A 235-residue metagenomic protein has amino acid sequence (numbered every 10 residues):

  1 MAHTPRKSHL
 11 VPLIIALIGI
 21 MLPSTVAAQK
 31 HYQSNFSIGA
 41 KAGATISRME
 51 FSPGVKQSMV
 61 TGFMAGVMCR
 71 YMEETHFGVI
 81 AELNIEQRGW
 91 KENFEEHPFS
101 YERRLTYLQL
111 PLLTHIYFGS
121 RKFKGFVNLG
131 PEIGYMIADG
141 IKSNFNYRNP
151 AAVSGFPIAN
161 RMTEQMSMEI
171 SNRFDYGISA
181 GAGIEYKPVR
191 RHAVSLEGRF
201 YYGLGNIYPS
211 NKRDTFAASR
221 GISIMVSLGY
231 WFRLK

Functional and structural regions predicted by a protein language model:
M1-Q33, L228-L234: Bacterial Sec-dependent N-terminal signal peptides
T4-R6, D214-A218: Short proline/glycine-enriched turn/loop segments at secondary-structure junctions
A27-G66, S171, R233: Short glycine/proline- and aromatic-enriched beta-strand/turn motifs that initiate or cap beta-hairpins
Y32, F36, R70-A151, P188-R190 (+1 more regions): Gram-negative (and chloroplast) outer-membrane scaffold detector with strong preference for beta-barrel transmembrane
S34-F36, Q57-F63, R104-L108, F123 (+2 more regions): Residues that define the transmembrane beta-barrel architecture of outer-membrane proteins
I46-E50, G89-E92, L204-Y208: Short acidic/His/Gly/Ser-rich catalytic and metal-binding motifs that mark active-site loops of diverse hydrolases
E50-V55, E95-Y101, Q165-I170, N211-F216: Extracellular loop and loop/strand-boundary signature of outer-membrane beta-barrel proteins
I116-R213, F232-L234: Outer-membrane beta-barrel transmembrane domain signature
